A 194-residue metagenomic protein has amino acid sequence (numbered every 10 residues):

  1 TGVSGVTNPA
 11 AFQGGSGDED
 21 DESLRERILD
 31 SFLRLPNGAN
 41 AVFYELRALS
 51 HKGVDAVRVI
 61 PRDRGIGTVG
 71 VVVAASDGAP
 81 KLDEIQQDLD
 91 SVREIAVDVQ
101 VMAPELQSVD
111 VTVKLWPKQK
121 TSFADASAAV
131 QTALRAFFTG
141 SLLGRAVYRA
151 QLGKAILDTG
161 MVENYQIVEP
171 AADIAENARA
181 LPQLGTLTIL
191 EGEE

Functional and structural regions predicted by a protein language model:
T1-A11, Q86, L184-E191: Beta-strand/loop-dominated core regions that host nucleotide or nucleotide-derived cofactor-binding catalytic loops
T1-L33, G38: Catalytic P-loop NTP-binding/switch module of NTPases
S4-T7, S16-E19, V72, P80 (+2 more regions): Compositionally biased, intrinsically disordered low-complexity regions
G5-V6, V57, Y165: Generic structural motif
E19, A39, F43, Q151: Conserved active-site and cofactor/substrate-binding residues in soluble primary-metabolism enzymes
L33-A146, E193-E194: Carbohydrate-recognition loop of C-type lectin domains
A128-E194: An aromatic-glycine-centered, glycine-rich loop/turn in mixed alpha/beta architecture
